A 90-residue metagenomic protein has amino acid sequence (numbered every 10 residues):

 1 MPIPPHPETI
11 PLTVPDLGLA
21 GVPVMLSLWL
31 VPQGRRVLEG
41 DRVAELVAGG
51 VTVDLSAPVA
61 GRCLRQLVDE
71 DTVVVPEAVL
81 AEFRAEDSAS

Functional and structural regions predicted by a protein language model:
M1-R42, D54: Acidic, low-complexity mobile loops and tails
L19-V24, V47-A60, A85-D87: Periplasm/extracytoplasmic soluble domains of Gram-negative envelope assemblies and related organellar analogs
G34-L46, D71-L80: A structural signal for short beta-strand/turn segments enriched in small hydrophobics and glycine
A60-L67: Mid-chain, well-packed structural core segment of small domains
R62, V79-E82: Generic beta-strand or strand-like secondary-structure segments
L67-E70, D87: Amphipathic alpha-helical interaction segments
S90: Short, charged recognition helix plus adjacent turn of helix-turn-helix-like nucleic-acid-binding domains
